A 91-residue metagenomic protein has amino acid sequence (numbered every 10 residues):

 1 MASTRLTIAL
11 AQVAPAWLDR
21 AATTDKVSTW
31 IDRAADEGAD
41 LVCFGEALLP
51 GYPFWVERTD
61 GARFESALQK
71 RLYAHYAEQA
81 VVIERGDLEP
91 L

Functional and structural regions predicted by a protein language model:
M1-L91: Hydrophobic structural segments
